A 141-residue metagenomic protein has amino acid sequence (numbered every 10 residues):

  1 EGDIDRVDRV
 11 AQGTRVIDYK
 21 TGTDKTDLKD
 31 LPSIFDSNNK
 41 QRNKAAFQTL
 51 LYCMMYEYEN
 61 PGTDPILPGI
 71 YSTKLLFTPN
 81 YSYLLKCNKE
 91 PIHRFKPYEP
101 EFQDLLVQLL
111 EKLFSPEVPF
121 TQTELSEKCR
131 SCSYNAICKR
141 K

Functional and structural regions predicted by a protein language model:
E1-K141: RecB-family 4Fe-4S metal-dependent nuclease core
